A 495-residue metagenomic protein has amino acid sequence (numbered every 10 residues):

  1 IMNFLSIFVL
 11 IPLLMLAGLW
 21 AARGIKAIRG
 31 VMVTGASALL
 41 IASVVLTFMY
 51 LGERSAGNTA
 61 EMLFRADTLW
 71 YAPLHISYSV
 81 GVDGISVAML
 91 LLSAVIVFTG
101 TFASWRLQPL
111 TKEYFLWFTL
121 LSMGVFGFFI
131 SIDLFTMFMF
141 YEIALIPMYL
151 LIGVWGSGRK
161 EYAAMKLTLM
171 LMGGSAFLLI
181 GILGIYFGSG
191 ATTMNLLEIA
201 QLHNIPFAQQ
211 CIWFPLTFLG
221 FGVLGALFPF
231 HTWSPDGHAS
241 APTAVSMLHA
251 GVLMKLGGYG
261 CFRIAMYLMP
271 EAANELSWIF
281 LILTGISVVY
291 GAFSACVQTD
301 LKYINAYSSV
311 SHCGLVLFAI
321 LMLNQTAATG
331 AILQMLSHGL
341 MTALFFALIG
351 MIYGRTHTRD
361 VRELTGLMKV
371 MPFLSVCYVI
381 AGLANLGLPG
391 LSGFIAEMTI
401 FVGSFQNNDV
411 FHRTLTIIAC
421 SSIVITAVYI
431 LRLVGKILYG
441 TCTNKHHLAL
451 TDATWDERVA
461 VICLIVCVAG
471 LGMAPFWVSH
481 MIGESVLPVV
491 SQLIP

Functional and structural regions predicted by a protein language model:
N3, I7, A27-G30, S86-A88 (+7 more regions): Residue-level recognition of membrane-helix boundary sites in multi-pass small-molecule transporters
N3-F4, L19-F102, R106-L116, N195 (+2 more regions): Transmembrane helix-loop-helix hairpins at membrane boundaries of multipass inner-membrane proteins
S6-A21, V33-L46, L90-S104, L121-M123 (+5 more regions): Central hydrophobic cores of alpha-helical transmembrane segments in multi-pass inner-membrane proteins across all
K26-S37, Y162-M172, M371-V376, T454-C463: Alpha-helical transmembrane segments and their helix-start/interface "positive-inside/aromatic belt" motifs in integral
T34-L51, L171-I182, L374, Y378-L386 (+2 more regions): Hydrophobic alpha-helical membrane-insertion segments
M62-A88, L134-M137, Y141-Y149, L386 (+2 more regions): Membrane-interface helix-loop-helix modules in multi-pass inner-membrane proteins
T99-W105, M123-F135, M148-K436: Hydrophobic transmembrane alpha-helices and their helix-loop junctions in integral membrane proteins
M371-F373, I430-P495: Cytoplasmic/organellar membrane-interface segments at the starts of transmembrane helices in multi-pass inner-membrane
